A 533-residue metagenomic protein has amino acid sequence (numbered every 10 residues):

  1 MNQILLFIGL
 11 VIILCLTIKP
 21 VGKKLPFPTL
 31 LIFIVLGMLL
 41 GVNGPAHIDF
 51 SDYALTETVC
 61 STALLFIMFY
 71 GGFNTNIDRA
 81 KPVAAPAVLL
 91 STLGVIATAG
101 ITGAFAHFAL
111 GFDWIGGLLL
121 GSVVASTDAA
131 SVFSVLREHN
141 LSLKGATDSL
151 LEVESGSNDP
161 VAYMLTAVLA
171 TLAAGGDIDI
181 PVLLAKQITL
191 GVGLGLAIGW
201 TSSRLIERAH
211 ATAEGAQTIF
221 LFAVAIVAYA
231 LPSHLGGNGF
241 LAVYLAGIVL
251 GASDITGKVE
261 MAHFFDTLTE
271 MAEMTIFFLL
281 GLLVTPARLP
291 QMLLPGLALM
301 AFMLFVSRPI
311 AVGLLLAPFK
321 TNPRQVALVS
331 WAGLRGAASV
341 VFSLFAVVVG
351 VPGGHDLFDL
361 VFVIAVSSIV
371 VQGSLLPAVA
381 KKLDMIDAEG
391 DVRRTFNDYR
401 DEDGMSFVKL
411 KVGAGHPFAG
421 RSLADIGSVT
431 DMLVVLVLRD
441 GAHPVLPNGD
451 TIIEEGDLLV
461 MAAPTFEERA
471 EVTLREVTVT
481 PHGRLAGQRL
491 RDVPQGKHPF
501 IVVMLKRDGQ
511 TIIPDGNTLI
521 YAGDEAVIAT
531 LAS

Functional and structural regions predicted by a protein language model:
M1-E389, E402: Transmembrane helical cores of multi-pass secondary ion antiporters/exchangers
I310, L316-R324, L328, A338 (+1 more regions): Cytosolic regulatory regions of ion transport systems
